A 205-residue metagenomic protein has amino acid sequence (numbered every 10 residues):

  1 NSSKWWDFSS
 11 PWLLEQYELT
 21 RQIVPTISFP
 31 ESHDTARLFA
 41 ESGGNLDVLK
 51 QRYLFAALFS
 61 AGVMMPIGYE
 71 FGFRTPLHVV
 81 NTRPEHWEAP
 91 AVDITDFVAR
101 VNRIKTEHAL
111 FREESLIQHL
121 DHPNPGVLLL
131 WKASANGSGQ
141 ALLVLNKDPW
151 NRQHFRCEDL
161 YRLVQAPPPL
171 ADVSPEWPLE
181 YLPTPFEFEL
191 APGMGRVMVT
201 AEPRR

Functional and structural regions predicted by a protein language model:
N1-T26, T75-R100, A109, H122 (+2 more regions): Active-site-proximal helices and loops of the catalytic beta/alpha 8
V24-T95: Aromatic/acidic polysaccharide-binding cleft in carbohydrate-active enzymes
P25-S28, G62-M65, L129, G139-L142 (+1 more regions): Beta-sheet entry/capping signal
S32-A36, M64, E70-R74, H78 (+5 more regions): Short, solvent-exposed loop/turn segments at secondary-structure junctions
V63-I67, T106-I117: Acidic/polar loop patches that form or flank catalytic/metal-binding clefts of enzymes that bind anionic ligands
L120-L163: Carbohydrate-binding surface patches
D159-W177: Solvent-exposed beta-hairpin/edge-strand motifs
Y181-R205: C-terminal beta-strand-rich structural cap/linker in extracellular carbohydrate-active enzymes
